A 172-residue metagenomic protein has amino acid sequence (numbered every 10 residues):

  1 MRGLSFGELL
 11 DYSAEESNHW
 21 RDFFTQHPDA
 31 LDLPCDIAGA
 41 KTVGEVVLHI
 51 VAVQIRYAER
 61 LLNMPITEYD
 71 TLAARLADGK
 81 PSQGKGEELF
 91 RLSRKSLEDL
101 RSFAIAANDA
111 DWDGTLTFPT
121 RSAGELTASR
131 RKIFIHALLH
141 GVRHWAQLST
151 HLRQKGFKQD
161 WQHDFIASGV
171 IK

Functional and structural regions predicted by a protein language model:
M1-G7, I171-K172: Basic/polar N-terminal segments that are highly enriched at the extreme N-terminus, encompassing both cleavable
G7-L10, A14, E87-F90, R94 (+3 more regions): Short amphipathic alpha-helical segments with heptad-repeat character
L10-A14, N18-R21, A30-A77, T120-K172: Short, contiguous alpha-helical
H19, F23, K95, D99-F103 (+1 more regions): Solvent-exposed, charged/polar functional surfaces in cytosolic regulatory/catalytic domains
I66-A107: Helix-adjacent hinge/juxtasegments
A106-R121: Acidic catalytic patch
